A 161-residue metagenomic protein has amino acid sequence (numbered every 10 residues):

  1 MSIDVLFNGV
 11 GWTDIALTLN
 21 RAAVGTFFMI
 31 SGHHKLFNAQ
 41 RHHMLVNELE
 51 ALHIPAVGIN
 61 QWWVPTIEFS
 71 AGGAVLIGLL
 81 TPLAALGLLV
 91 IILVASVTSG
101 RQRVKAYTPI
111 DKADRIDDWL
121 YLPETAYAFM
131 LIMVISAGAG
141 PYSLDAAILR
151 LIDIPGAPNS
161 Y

Functional and structural regions predicted by a protein language model:
M1-Q40, M44, E50, V57-T66 (+2 more regions): Extended, low-polarity transmembrane helix blocks
